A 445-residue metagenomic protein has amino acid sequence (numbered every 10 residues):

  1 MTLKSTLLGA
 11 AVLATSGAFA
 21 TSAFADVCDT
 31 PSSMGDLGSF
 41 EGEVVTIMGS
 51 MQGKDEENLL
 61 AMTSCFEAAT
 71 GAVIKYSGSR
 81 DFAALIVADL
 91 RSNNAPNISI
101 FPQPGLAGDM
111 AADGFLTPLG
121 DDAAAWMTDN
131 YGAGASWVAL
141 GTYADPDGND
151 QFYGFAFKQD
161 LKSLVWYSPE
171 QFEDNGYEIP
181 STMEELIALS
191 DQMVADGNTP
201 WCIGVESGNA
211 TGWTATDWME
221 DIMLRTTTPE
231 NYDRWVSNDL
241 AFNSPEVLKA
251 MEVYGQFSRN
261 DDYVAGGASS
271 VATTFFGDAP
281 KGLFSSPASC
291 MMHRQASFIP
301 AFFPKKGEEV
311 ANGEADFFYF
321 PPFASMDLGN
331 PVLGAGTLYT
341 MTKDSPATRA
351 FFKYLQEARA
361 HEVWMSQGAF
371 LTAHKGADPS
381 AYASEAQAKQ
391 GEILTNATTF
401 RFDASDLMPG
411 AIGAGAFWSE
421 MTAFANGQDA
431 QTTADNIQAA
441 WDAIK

Functional and structural regions predicted by a protein language model:
D26-S39, P104-S163, T214: Hinge/lid segment of periplasmic solute-binding proteins
D29-S32, G38-F40, V44, E173 (+2 more regions): Conserved C-terminal helix/tail region of periplasmic/extracytoplasmic solute-binding proteins
A61-L140, E170-S181, G282-L283, M291-M292 (+1 more regions): Extracytoplasmic "Venus flytrap"/periplasmic binding protein-like
S64, A288, Q295-F298, P304-L371: Extracytoplasmic/periplasmic substrate-recognition and gating elements
A88-D89, P96-N97, T128-E170, D327-V332 (+1 more regions): A structural signal for short loop-to-beta-strand junctions that line the ligand-binding cleft of periplasmic/secreted
A144-D145, N149-F157, S163, I187-L240: Extracytoplasmic/periplasmic solute-binding protein
S190-Q192, V236-V271: Glycine-centered hinge/linker elements that transmit conformational signals in sensory and ligand-binding systems
F318, M365-A416: Long, aromatic- and glycine/proline-rich binding clefts that accommodate carbohydrate-like moieties
